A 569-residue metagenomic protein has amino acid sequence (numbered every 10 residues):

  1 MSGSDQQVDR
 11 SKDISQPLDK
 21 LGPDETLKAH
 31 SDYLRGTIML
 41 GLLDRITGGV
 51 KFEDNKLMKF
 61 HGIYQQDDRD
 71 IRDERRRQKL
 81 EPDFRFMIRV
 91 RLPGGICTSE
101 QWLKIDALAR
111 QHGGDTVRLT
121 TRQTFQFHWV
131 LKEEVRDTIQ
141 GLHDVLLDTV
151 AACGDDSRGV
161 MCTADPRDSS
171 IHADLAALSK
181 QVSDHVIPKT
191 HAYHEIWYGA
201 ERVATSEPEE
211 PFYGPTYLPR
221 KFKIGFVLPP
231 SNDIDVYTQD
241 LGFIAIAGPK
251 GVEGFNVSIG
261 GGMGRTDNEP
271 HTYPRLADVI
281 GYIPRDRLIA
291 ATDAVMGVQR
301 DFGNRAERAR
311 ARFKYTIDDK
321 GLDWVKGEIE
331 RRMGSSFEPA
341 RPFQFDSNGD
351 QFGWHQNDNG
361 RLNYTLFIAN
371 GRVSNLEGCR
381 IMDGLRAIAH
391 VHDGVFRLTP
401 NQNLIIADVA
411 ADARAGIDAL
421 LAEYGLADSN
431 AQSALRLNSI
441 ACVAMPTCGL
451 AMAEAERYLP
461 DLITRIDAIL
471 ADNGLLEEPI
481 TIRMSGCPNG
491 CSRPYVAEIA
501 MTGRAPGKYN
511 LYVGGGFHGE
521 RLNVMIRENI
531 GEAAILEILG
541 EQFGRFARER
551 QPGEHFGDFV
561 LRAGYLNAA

Functional and structural regions predicted by a protein language model:
S2-A569: Peripheral terminal and linker regions in Fe-S/redox and tRNA-modifying enzymes
